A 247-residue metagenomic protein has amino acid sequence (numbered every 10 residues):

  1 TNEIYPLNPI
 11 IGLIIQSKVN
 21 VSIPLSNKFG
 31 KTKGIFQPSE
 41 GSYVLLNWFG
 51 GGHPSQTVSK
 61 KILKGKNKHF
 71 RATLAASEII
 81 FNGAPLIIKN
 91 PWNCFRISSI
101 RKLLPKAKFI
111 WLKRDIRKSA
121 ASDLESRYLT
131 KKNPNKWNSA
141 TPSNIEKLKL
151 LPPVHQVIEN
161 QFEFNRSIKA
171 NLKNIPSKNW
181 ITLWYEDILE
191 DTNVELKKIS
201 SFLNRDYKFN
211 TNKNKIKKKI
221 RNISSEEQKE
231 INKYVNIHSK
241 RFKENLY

Functional and structural regions predicted by a protein language model:
N2-L86: PAPS-dependent sulfation machinery
I4-P6, W92-F95, D115-S119, E125-Y128 (+1 more regions): Short, solvent-exposed loop/turn segments at secondary-structure junctions
I62-F70, K89-W92, Q156-F164, D191: Soluble or luminal CAZymes and related metallo-dependent hydrolases
E78, R101, L172-K173: N-terminal cationic-hydrophobic initiation segments that often serve targeting/anchoring roles
F81, L104, I175-P176: A structural signal for short coil/turn segments at secondary-structure junctions
P85-K89, T182-W184: Short catalytic-loop micro-motif centered on adjacent basic/acidic residues
K89-P91, I100-E125: Conserved phosphate-donor/acceptor-positioning beta-strand/loop module used by diverse small-molecule
L124-Y247: PAPS-dependent sulfotransferases, especially Golgi type II membrane carbohydrate sulfotransferases
